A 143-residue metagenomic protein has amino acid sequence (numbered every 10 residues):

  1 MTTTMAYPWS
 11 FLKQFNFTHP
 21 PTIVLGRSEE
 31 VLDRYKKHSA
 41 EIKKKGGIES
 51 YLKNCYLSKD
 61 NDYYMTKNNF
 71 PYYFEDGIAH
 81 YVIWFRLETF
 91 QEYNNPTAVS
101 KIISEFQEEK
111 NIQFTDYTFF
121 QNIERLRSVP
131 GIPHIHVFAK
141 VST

Functional and structural regions predicted by a protein language model:
M1-T143: HIT superfamily nucleotide-processing domains
